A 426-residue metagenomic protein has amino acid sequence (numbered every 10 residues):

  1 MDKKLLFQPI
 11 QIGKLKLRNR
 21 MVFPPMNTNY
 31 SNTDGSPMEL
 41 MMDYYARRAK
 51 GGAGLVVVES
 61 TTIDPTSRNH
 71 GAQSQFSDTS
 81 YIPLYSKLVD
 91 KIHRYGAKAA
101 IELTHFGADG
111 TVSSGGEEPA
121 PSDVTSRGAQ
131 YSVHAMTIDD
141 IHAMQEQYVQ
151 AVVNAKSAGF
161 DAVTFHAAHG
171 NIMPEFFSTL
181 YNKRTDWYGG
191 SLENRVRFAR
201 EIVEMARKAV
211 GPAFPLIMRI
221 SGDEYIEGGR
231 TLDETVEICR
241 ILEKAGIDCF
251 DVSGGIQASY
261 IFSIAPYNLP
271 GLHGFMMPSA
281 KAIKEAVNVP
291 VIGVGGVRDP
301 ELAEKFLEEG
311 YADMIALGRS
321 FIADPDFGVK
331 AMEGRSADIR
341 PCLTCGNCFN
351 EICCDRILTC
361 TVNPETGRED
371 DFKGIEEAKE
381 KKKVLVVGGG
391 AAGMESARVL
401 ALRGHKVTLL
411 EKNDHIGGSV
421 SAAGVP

Functional and structural regions predicted by a protein language model:
M1-V407, K412-H415: Flavin-dependent oxidoreductase catalytic cores
G418-P426: N-terminal Rossmann-like dinucleotide/flavin-binding domain of flavoprotein oxidoreductases that bind FAD/FMN
